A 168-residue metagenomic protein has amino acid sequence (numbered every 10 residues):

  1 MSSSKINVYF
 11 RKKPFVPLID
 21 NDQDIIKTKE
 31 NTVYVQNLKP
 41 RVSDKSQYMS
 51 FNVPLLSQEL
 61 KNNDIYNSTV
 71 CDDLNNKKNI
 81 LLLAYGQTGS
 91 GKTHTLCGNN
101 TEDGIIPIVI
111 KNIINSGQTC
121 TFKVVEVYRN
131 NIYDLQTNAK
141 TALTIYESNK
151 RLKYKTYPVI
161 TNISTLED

Functional and structural regions predicted by a protein language model:
M1-P40: Long, basic/Gly/Ser/Thr-rich N-terminal segments that mediate initial subcellular attachment or targeting
S4, N31-D168: P-loop NTPase motor catalytic core
